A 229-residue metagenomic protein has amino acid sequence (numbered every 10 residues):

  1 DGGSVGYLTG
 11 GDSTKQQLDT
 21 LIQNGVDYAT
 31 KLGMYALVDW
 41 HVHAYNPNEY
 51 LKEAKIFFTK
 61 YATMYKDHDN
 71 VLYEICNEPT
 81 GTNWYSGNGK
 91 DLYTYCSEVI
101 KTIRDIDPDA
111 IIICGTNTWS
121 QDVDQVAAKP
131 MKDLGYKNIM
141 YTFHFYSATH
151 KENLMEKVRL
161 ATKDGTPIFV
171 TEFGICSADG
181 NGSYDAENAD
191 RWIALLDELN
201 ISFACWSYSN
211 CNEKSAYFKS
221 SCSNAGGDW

Functional and structural regions predicted by a protein language model:
D1-K31: Active-site-adjacent substrate/metal-binding segments within catalytic domains of carbohydrate-active enzymes
G2-V5, V42-A44, P79-G81, C176-S177: A short, flexible beta-alpha/helix-coil linker loop
T14-L18, A44-L51: Catalytic nucleophile-loop/oxyanion-hole region of alpha/beta-hydrolase and closely related hydrolase-like folds
I22, W40-V42: Hydrophobic structural patches
L32-M34, D39: Beta-strand-loop-alpha-helix segment that lines the small-molecule cofactor/substrate pocket of alpha/beta enzymes
Y35, L51, K55-L72, C76-S202 (+2 more regions): Extracellular glycoside hydrolase catalytic/binding regions
